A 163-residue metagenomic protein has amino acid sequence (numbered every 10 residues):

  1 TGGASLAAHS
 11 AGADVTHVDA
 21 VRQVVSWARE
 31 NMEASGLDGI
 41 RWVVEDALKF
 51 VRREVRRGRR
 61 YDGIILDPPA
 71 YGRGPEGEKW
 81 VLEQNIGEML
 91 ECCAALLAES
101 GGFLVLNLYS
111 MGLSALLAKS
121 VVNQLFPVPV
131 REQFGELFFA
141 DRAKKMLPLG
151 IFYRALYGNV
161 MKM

Functional and structural regions predicted by a protein language model:
T1-A13: Conserved SAM-binding loop of SAM-dependent methyltransferases across substrates and taxa, primarily the Class I
L6-H9, V55, L90, A94: A structural alpha-helix within SAM-dependent methyltransferase catalytic domains
D14-D19: Conserved SAM-binding motif I beta-strand of class I
A20-I65: S-adenosyl-L-methionine
Q23-V24, V44, Y61-C92: Mobile active-site "lid"/loop adjacent to the S-adenosyl-L-methionine
R53-V55, P75-G77, L116-L117: Short, well-ordered secondary-structure micro-motifs
C92, L97-L104: Short glycine-dipeptide loop
F103-M163: C-terminal catalytic and target-recognition region of SAM-dependent MTase-like enzymes, primarily methyltransferases
